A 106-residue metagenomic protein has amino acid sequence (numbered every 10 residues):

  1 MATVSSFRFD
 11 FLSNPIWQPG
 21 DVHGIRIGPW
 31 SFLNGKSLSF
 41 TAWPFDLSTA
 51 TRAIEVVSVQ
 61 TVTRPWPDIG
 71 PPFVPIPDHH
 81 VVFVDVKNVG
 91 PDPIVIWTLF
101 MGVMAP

Functional and structural regions predicted by a protein language model:
M1-I96, M104-A105: Extracellular attachment/recognition segments
F100: Basic, often amphipathic N-terminal segments
